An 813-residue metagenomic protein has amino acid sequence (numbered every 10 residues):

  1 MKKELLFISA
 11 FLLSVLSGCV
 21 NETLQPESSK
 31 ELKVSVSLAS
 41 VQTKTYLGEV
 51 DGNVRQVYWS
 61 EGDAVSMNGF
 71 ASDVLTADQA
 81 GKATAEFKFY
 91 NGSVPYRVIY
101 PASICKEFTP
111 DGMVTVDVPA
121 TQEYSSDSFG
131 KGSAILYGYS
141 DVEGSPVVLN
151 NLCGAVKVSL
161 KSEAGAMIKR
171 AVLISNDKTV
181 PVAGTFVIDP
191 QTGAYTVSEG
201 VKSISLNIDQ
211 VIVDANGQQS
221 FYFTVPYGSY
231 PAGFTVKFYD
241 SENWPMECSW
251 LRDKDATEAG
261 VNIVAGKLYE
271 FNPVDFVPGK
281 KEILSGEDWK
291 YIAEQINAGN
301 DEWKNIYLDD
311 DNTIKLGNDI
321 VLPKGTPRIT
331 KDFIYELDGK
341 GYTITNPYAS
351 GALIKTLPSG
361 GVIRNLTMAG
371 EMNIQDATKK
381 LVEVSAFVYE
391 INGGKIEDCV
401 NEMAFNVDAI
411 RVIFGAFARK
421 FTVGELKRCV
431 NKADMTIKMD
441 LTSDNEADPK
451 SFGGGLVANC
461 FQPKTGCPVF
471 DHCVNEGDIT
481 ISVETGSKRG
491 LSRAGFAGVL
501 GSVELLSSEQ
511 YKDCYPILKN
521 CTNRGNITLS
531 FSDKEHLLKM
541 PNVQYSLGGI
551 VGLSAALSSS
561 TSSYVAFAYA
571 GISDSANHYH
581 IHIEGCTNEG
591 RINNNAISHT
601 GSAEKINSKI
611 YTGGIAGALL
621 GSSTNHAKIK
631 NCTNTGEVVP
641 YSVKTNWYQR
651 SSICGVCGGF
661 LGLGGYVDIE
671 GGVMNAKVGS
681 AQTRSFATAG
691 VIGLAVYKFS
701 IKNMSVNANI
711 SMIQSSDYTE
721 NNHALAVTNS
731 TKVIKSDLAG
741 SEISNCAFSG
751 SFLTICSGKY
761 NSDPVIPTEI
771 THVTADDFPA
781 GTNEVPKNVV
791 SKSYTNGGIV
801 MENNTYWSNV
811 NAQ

Functional and structural regions predicted by a protein language model:
K3-F7, L16-K280, E294: Sec-type signal peptide cleavage vicinity
V277-Q813: Surface-exposed repetitive/solenoidal architectures
